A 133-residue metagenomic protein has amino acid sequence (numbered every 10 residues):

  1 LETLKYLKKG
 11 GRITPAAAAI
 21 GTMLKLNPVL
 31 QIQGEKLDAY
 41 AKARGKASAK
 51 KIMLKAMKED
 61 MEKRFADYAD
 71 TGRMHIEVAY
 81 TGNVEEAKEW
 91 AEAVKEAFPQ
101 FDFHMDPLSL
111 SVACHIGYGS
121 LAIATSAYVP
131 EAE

Functional and structural regions predicted by a protein language model:
L1-E133: Mixed-charge interfacial surface used for oligomerization/domain docking and macromolecular partner engagement
